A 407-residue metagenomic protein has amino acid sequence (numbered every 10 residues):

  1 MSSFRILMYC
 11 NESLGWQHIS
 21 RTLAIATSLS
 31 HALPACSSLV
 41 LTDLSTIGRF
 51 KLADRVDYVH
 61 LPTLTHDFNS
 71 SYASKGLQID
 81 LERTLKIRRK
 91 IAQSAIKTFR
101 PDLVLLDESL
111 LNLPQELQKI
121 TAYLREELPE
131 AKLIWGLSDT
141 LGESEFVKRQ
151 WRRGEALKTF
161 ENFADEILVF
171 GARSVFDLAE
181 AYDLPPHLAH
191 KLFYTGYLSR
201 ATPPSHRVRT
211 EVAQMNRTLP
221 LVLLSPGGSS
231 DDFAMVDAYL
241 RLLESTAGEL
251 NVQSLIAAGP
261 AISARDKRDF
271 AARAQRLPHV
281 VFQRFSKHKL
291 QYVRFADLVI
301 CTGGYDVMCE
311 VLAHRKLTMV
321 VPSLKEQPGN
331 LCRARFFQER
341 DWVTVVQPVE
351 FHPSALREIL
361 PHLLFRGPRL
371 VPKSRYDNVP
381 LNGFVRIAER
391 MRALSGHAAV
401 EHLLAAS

Functional and structural regions predicted by a protein language model:
F4, M8-E12, S28-R83, I87-R89 (+2 more regions): Conserved nucleotide-sugar phosphate-binding/catalytic loop shared by glycosyltransferases and other
C10-L23, D232-A234: A short, glycine/small-residue-rich beta-strand->loop->alpha-helix junction that serves as a flexible
A26, S199-L298, V349: Donor-nucleotide binding loops and adjacent catalytic segments primarily of GT-B fold Leloir glycosyltransferases
S74-P114: Conserved nucleotide-sugar donor-binding subdomain of glycosyltransferases
S138-F233, G259-A264: A nucleotide-sugar donor-handling region in carbohydrate enzymes
K287-C332: A donor-sugar binding/catalytic signature common to diverse glycosyltransferases and related nucleotide-sugar
K325-I359: Change "using UDP/GDP/dTDP sugars" to "using nucleotide sugars
R357-S407: C-terminal amphipathic helix plus adjacent low-complexity, charged tail appended to glycosyltransferase catalytic
